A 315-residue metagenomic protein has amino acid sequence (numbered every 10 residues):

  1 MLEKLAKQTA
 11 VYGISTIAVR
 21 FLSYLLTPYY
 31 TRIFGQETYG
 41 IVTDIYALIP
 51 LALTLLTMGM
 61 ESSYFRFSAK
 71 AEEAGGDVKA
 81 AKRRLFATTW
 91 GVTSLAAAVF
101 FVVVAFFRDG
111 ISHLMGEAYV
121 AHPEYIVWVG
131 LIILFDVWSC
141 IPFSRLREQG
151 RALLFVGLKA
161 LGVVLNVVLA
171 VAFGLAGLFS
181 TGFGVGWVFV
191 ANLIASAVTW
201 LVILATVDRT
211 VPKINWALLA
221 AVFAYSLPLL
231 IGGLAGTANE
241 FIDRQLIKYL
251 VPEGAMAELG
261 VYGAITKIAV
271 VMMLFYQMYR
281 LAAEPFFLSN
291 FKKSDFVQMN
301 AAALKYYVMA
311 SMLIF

Functional and structural regions predicted by a protein language model:
M1-L5, T181, V185-V188, L201-E240 (+2 more regions): Interhelical loop/hinge segments that connect adjacent transmembrane helices in multipass membrane
M1-Y24, A80-R83, A87, L153 (+4 more regions): N-terminal membrane topogenesis motif
K4-F65, A97, F101-A105, I132 (+2 more regions): Signature of the first transmembrane helix
A6-V19, R83-R84, I126-L131, R145-V171 (+1 more regions): Alpha-helical transmembrane segments of multi-pass membrane transporters/permeases
I17, A87-M115, V168-A172, Y276 (+1 more regions): Alpha-helical transmembrane segments of multi-pass membrane transport and lipid-handling proteins
L51, V102, E117-S139, V190 (+1 more regions): Alpha-helical transmembrane segments of multi-pass membrane proteins
K70-T89, V261-F315: Specific pore-lining/lateral-gate transmembrane helices of multi-pass inner-membrane transport and insertion machines
V127, V156-D208, G232, T266-A269: Hydrophobic alpha-helical transmembrane segments
